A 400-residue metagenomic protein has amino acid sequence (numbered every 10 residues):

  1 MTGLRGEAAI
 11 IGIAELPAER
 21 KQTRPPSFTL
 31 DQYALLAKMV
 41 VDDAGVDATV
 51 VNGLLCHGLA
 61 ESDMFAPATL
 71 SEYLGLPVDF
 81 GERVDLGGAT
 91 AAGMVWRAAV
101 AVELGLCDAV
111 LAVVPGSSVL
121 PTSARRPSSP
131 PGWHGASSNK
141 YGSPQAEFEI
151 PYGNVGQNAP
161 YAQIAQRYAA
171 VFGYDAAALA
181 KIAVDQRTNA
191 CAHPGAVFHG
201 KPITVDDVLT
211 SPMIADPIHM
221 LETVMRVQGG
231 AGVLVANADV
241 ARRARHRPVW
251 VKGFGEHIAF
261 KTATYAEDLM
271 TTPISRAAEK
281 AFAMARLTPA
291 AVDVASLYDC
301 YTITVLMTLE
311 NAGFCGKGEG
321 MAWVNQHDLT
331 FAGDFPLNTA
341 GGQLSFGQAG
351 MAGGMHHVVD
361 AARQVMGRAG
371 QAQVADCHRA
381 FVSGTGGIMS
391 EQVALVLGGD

Functional and structural regions predicted by a protein language model:
M1-A89, R97, A101, I164-A178 (+5 more regions): Conserved active-site "lid/cap" helical segment
M1-L30, M39, K181, M213-R276 (+7 more regions): Condensing-enzyme catalytic core mediating Claisen C-C bond formation in acyl metabolism
L4, G58-V113, S117-T122, R126-P160 (+4 more regions): Conserved catalytic cysteine-centered active-site region of acyl-thioester-dependent Claisen-condensing enzymes
A48-H57, F80-D85, V110-P115, A177-D185 (+5 more regions): Beta-strand segments within the central parallel beta-sheet cores of soluble alpha/beta enzyme folds
E61-S71, A263-E267, D299-A322, A349-M351 (+1 more regions): Short glycine/threonine-rich loop-to-helix capping motif typified by GTGT followed within a few residues by an Asp-Pro
L86-G116, N158-A192, V233-D239, F346-A369: Active-site-proximal alpha-helical scaffold in enzymes
V114-P127, R187-V197, A259-T264, Y301-M307 (+2 more regions): Acyl-CoA/ACP chain-elongation machinery
T271-S275, E279-T302, N311-F314, Q343-S345 (+1 more regions): Extended C-terminal subregions enriched in glycine
